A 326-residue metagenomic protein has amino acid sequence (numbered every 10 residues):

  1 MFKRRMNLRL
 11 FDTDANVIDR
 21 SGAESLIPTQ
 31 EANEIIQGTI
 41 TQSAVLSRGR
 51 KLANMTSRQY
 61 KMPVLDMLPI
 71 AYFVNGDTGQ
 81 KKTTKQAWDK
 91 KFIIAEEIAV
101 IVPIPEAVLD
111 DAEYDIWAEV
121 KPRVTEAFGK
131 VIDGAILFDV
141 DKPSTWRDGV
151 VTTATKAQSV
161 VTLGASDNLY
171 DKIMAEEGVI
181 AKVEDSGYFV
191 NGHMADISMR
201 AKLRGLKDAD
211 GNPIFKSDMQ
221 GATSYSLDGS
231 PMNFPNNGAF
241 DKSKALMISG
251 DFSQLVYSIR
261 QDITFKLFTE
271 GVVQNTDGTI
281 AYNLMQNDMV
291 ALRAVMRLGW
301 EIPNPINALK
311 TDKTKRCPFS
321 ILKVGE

Functional and structural regions predicted by a protein language model:
F2-L26, Q30-E34, K51, N283-E326: Protruding loop/beta-arch "assembly-hinge" segments enriched in small, turn-prone residues
D14-V100: Assembly/oligomerization interface modules of large self-assembling protein complexes
D66-A71, V108, K130, M199-A201 (+2 more regions): Short loop/turn segments at secondary-structure transitions that flank enzyme active sites
G76-K81, I116-K121, D208-D210, I306-P318: Short intrinsically disordered coil segments
D89, A99-V183, I321-E326: Alpha-helical scaffold segments that mediate packing/assembly in large oligomeric complexes
I94, D111-E119, I280, L284: Short alpha-helix boundary/capping segments
K156-V290, M296, E326: Extended oligomerization regions of viral-like shell subunits
